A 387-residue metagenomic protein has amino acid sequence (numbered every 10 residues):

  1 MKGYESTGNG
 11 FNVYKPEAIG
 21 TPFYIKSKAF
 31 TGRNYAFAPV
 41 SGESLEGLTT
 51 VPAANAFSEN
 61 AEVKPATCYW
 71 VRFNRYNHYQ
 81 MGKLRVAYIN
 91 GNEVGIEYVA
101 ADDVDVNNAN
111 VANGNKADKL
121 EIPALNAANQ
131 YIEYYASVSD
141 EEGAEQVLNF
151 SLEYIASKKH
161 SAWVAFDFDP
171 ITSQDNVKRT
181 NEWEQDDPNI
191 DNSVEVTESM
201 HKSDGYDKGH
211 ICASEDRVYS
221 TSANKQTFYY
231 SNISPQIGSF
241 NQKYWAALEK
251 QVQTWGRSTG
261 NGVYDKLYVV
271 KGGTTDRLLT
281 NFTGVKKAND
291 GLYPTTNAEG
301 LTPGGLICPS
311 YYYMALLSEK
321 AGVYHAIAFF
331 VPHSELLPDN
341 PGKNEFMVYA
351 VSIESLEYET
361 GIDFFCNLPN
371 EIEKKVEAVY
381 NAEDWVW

Functional and structural regions predicted by a protein language model:
M1-N110: Surface-exposed, beta-sheet-biased, low-hydrophobicity segments with strongly acidic/polar composition
D102-W387: Domain-level detector for secreted/extracellular nuclease and nuclease-toxin modules, and for the ENPP-like C-terminal
